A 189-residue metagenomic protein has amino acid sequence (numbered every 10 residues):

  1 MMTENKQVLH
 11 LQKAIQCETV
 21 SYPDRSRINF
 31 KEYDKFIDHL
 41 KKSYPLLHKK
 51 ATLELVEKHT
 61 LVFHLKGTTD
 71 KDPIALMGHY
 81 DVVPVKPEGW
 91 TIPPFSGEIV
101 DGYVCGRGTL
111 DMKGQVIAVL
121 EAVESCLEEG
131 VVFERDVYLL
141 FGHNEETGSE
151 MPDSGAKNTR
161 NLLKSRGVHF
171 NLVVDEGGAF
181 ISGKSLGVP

Functional and structural regions predicted by a protein language model:
M1-T109, E128-F133: Acidic/His- and Gly-rich active-site-bordering loop/insert found across diverse amide/peptide-bond hydrolases
L110-P189: Acidic/histidine-rich catalytic neighborhood of metal-dependent amide-processing enzymes
